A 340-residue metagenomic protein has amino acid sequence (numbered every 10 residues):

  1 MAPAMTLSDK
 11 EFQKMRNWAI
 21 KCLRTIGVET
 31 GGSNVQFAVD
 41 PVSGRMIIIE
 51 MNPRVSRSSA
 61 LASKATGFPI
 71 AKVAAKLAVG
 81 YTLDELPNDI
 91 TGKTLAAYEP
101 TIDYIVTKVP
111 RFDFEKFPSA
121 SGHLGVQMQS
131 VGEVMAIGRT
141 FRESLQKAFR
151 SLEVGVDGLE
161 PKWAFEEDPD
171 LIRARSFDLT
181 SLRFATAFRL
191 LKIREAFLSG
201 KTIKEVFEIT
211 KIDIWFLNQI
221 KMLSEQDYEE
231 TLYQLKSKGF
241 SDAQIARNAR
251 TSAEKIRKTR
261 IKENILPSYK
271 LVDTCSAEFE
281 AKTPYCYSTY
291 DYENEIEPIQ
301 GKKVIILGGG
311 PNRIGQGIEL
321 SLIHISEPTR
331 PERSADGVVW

Functional and structural regions predicted by a protein language model:
M1-T231, K236-G239, E263, P267-S268 (+4 more regions): ATP-dependent carboxylate activation and anion-phosphoryl transfer catalytic cores that bind Mg-ATP to form
V206, I245-A246, I325: Short alpha-helical "recognition helix" segments of helix-turn-helix
Q244-A249, A253-N294: C-terminal amphipathic alpha-helical interaction region
I314-L322, S326: Glycine- and acidic-residue-enriched helix-capping/strand-helix junction motifs
I323-W340: Single conserved hydrophobic/aromatic residue that forms the stacking wall/gate of nucleotide- or nucleobase-binding
